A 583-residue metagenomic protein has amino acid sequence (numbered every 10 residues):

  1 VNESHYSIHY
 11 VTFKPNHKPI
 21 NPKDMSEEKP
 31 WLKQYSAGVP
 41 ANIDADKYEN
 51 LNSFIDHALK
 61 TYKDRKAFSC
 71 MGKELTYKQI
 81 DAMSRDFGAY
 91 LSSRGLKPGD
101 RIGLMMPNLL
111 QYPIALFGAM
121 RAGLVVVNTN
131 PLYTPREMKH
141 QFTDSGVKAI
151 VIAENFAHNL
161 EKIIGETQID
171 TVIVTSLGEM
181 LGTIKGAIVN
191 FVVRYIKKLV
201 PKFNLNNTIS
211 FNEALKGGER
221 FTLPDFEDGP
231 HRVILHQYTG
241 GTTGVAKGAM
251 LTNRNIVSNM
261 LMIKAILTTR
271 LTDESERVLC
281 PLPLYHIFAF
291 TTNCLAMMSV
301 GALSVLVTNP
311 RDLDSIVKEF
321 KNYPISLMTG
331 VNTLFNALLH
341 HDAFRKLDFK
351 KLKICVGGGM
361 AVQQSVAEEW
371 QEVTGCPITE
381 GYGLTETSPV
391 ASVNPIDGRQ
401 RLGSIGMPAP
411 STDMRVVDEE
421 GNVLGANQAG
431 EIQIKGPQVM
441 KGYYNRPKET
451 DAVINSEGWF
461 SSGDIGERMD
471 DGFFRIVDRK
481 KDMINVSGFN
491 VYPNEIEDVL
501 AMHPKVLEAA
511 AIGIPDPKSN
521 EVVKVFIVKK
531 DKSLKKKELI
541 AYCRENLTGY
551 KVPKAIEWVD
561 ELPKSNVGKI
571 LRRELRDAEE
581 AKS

Functional and structural regions predicted by a protein language model:
Y10-I20, S93-R94, R121-E213, D531-K532 (+1 more regions): Structural core segment of the AMP-binding/adenylate-forming
K29-K33, F54-T76: AMP-dependent adenylate-forming
K47, D64-L109, P113-F117, T134-K139: Conserved AMP-binding/adenylate-forming core of the ANL superfamily
R94-L96, G218-R232, H236-L279, A302: Conserved adenylate-forming
Y133, H140, I150-E154, M328 (+7 more regions): AMP-binding/adenylate-forming catalytic core of the ANL superfamily
A187-I188, A302, N322-G330, L339-Q400 (+1 more regions): Gly/Ser/Thr-rich phosphate-binding loop
V257-R277, I287-S326, H341: Conserved AMP-binding/adenylation subdomain of ANL enzymes
Y382, R401, R415-Q433, A452 (+3 more regions): Conserved beta-loop-beta connector loops within the AMP-binding
